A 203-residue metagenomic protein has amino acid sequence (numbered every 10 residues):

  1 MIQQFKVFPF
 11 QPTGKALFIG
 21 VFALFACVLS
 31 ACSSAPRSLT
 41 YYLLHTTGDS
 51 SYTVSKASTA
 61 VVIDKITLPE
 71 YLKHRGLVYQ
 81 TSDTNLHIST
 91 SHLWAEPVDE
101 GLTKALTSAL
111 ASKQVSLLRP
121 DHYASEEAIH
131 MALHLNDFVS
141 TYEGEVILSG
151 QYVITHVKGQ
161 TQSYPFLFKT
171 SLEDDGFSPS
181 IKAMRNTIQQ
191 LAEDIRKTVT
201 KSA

Functional and structural regions predicted by a protein language model:
I2-V21: Bacterial N-terminal signal peptides that target proteins for export
V28-A31: C-terminal motif of bacterial Sec signal peptides marking the signal peptidase cleavage site
S33-L43, G48-S51, L172-A203: C-terminal/domain-edge helix-coil "capping" segments
S33-S51, K113-T161, L172: Surface-exposed short loop/turn segments
H45-D64: N-terminal secretory signal peptides
S58-E127: N-terminal segment of the mature soluble domain
V78, T84-L93, G159-Q190: Short secondary-structure boundary motifs at beta->alpha junctions and helix caps
